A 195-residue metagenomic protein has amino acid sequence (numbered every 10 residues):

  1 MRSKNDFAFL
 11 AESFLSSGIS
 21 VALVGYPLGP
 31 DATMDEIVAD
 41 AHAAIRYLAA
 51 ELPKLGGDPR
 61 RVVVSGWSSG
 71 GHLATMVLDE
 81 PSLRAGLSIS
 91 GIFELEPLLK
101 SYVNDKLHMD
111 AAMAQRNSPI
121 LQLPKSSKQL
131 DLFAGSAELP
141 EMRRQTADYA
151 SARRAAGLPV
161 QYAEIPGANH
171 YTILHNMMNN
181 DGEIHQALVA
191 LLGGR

Functional and structural regions predicted by a protein language model:
M1-R195: Alpha/beta-hydrolase superfamily serine-hydrolase fold, recognizing
